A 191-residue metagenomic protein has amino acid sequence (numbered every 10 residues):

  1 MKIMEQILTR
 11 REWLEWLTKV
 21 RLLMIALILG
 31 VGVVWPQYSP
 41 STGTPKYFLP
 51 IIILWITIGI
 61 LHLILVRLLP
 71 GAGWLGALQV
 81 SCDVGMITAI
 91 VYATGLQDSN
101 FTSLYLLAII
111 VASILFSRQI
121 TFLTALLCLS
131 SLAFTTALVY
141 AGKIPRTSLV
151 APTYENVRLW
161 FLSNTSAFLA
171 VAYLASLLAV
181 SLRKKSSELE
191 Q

Functional and structural regions predicted by a protein language model:
M1-E12: Short, Lys/Arg-rich, polar N-terminal cytosolic tail immediately upstream of the first transmembrane signal-anchor
E15-K19, G73-S103, L107, A137: Individual alpha-helical transmembrane segments in multi-pass integral membrane proteins
W16, V171, L178-Q191: Amphipathic coiled-coil signal-transmission "stalk" helices
W16-M24, T121-F122: Select subsegments of transmembrane alpha-helices in polytopic membrane proteins, especially boundary-proximal
L23, I52-T57, S81-M86, N100-A108 (+2 more regions): Membrane-embedded alpha-helical segments of multi-pass membrane proteins, especially the transmembrane helices
M24-L27, V31, T57-L61, M86 (+1 more regions): Membrane-embedded alpha-helical transmembrane segments of multi-pass integral membrane proteins
A26-I52, L68-L78, T94-L96, L115-V180: Alpha-helical transmembrane segments and their interfaces in multipass membrane proteins
W55-G71: Canonical alpha-helical transmembrane segments
